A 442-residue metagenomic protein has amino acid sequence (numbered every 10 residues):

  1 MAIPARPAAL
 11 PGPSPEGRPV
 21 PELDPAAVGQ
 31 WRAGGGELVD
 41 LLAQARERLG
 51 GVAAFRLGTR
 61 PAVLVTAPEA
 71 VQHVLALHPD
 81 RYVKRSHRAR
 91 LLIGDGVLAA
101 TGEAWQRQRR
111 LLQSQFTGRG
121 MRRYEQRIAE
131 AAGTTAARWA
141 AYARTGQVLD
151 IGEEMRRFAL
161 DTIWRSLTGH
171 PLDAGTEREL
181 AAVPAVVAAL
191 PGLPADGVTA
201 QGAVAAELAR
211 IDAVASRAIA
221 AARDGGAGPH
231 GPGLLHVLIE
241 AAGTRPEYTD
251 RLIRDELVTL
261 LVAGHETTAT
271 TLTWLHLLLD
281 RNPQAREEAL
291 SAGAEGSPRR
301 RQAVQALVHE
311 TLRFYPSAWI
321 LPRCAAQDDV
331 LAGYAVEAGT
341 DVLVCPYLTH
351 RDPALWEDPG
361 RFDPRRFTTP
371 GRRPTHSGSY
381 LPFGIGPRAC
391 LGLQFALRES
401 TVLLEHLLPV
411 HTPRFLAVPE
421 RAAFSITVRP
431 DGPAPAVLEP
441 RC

Functional and structural regions predicted by a protein language model:
M1-D95, A100-T101, R107, A129-T134 (+3 more regions): N-terminal membrane-proximal hinge/A-helix region immediately C-terminal to the signal-anchor transmembrane segment
M1-R6, L10, R46, A132-T135 (+4 more regions): Cytochrome P450 proximal C-terminal region
A2-E16, L75, Y82-A89, A104-Q106 (+1 more regions): Cytochrome P450 heme-thiolate monooxygenase catalytic core
A9, R18-L23, E125-A129, P229-G233 (+6 more regions): Cytochrome P450 I-helix active-site segment
G29-G50, S297-A332, P353: Conserved cytochrome P450 K-helix E-x-x-R motif and the immediately C-terminal K′/meander segment
T267-A292, L393-H411: Cytochrome P450 catalytic-core helices
V344-G371: Conserved cytochrome P450 K-helix/beta-meander segment immediately N-terminal to the heme-binding cysteine loop
